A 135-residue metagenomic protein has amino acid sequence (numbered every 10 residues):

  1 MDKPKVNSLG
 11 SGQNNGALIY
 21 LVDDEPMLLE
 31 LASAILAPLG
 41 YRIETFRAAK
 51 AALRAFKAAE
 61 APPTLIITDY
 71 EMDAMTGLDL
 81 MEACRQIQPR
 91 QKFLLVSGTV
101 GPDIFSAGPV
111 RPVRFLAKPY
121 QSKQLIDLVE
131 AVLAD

Functional and structural regions predicted by a protein language model:
M1-Y20, E30-S33, R54-K57, A61-P62 (+6 more regions): Non-catalytic signal-transmission and effector/linker regions of two-component phosphorelay proteins
D23: Conserved acidic carboxylate
P26-E44, V132: Two-component/phosphorelay signaling modules centered on CheY-like receiver
R47-A51, T76-D79: Acidic catalytic/metal-coordinating carboxylates
D69: Active-site residues of response regulator receiver
M72: Receiver (REC) domain active-site loop signature in two-component systems and cognate sites in sensor histidine kinases
V96-G98: Hydrophobic/aromatic residues positioned on beta-strands within the core alpha/beta folds
